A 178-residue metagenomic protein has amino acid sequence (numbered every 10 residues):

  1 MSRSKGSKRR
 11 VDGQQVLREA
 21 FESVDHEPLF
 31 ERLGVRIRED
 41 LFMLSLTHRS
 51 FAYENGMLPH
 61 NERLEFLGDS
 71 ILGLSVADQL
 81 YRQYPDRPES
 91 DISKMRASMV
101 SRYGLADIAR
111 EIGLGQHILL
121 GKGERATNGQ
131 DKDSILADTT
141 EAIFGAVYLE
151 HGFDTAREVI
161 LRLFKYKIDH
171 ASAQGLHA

Functional and structural regions predicted by a protein language model:
M1-A178: Double-stranded RNA-binding/processing signature
